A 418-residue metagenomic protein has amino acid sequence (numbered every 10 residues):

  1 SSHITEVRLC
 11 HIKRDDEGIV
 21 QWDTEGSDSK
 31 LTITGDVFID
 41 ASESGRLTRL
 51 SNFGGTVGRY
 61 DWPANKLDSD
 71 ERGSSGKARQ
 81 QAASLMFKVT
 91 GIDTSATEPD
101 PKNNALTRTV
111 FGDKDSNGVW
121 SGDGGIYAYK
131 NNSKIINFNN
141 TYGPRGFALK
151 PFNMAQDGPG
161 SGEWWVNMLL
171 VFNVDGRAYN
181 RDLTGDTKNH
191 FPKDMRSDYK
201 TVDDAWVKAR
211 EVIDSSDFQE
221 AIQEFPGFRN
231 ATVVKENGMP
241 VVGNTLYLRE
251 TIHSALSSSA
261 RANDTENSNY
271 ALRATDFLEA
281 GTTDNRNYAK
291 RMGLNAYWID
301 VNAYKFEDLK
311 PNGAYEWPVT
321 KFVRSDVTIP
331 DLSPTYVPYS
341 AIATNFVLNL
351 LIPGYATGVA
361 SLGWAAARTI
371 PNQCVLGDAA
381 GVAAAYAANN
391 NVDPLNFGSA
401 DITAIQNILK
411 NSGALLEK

Functional and structural regions predicted by a protein language model:
S1: N-terminal cofactor/phosphate-binding cores enriched in small/glycine residues, especially glycine-rich loops such as
E6, K13-V37, A41-D378, A383-L416: Flavin (FAD/FMN)-binding glycine-rich loop and adjacent Rossmann-like elements that form
